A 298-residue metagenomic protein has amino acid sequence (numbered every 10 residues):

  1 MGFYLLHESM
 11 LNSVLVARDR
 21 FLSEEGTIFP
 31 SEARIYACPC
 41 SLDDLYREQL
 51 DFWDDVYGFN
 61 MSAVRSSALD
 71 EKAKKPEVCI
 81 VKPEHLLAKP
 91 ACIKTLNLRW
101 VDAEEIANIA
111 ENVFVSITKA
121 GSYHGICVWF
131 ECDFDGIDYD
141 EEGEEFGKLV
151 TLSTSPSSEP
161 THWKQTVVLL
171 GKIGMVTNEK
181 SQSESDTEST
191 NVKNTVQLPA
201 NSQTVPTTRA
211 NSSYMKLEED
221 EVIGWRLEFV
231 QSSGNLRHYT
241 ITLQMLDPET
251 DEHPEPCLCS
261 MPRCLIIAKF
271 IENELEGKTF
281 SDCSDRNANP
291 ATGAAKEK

Functional and structural regions predicted by a protein language model:
M1-K298: Class I SAM-binding transferase module
